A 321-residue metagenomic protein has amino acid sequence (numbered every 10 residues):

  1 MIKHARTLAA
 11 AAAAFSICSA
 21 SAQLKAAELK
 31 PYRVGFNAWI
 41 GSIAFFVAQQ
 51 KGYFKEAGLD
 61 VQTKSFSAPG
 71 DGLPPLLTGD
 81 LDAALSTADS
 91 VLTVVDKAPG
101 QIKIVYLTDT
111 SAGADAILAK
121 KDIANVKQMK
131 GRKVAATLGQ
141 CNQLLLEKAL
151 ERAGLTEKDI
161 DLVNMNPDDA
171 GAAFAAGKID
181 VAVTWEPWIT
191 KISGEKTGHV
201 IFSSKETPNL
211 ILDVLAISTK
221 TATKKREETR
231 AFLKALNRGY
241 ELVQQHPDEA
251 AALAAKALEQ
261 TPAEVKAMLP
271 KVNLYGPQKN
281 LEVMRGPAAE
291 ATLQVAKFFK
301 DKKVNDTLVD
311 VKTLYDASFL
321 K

Functional and structural regions predicted by a protein language model:
M1-A9: Bacterial N-terminal signal peptides that target proteins for export
A9-S19: Bacterial N-terminal signal peptides
L24-T156, D161-N164, D180-E186, H199-F202 (+1 more regions): Short, glycine-/small- and polar/acidic-enriched structural segments that line small-molecule recognition paths
W39, S67-G70, L85, A136 (+6 more regions): Soluble non-cytosolic domains of exported or imported proteins
D89-S90, A98, V163, D168-A257: Pocket-lining segment of extracytoplasmic ligand-binding domains
T223-V304: Secondary-structure end/capping motifs
L293-K321: Conserved C-terminal helix/tail region of periplasmic/extracytoplasmic solute-binding proteins
